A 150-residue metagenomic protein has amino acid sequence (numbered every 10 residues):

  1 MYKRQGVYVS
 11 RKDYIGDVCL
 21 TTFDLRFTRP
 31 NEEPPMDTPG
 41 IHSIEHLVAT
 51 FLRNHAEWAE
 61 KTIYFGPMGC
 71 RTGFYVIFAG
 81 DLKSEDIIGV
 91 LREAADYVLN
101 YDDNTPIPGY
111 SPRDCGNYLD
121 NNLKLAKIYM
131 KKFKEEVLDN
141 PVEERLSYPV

Functional and structural regions predicted by a protein language model:
M1-Y2: Conserved small/polar residues in nucleotide/adenosyl-binding loops
Q5-G6, R26: Histidine-rich, glycine-flanked metal-binding segment
D17-T21, C70-T72: Residues at beta-strand starts and edge strands
C19-N54, Y64-F65: Active/ligand-binding-proximal structured segments within catalytic/core domains that scaffold catalytic residues
H55-A59: Short secondary-structure junctions
F65-D139: Active-site-adjacent, His/Asp/Glu-enriched structural segments that form or flank metal-binding and acid/base networks
L138-V150: Charge-rich (especially acidic), low-complexity segments
